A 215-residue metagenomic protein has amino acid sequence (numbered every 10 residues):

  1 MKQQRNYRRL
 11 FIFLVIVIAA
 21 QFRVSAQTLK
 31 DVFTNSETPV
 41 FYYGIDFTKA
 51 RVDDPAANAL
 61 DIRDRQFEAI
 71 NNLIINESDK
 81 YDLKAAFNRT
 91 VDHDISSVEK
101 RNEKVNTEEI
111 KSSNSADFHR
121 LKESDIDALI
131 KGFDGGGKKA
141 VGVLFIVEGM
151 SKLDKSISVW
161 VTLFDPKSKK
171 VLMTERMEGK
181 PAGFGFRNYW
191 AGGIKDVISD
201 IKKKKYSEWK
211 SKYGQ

Functional and structural regions predicted by a protein language model:
M1-K30: Bacterial Sec-dependent N-terminal signal peptides
N6, I12, I75, D79 (+5 more regions): Generic surface-pattern signal
S25-S112, G214-Q215: A structural "domain/chain start" motif
T28-P55, A116-K138, M150-Q215: C-terminal/domain-edge helix-coil "capping" segments
H93-L144: Surface-exposed, polar helix/loop patches in the mature regions of secreted/periplasmic/lumenal proteins that form
V147: Active-site nucleophile-His-acid catalytic modules used for acyl/amide transfer and hydrolysis across diverse enzymes
